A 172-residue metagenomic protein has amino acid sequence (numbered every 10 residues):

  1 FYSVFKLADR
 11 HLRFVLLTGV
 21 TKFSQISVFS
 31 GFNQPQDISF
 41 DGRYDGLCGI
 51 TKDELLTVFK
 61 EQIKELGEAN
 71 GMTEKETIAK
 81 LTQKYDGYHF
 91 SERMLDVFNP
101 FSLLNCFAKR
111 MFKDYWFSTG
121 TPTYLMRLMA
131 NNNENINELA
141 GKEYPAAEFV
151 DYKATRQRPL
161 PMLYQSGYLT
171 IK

Functional and structural regions predicted by a protein language model:
F1-K172: Phosphate-binding site recognition
